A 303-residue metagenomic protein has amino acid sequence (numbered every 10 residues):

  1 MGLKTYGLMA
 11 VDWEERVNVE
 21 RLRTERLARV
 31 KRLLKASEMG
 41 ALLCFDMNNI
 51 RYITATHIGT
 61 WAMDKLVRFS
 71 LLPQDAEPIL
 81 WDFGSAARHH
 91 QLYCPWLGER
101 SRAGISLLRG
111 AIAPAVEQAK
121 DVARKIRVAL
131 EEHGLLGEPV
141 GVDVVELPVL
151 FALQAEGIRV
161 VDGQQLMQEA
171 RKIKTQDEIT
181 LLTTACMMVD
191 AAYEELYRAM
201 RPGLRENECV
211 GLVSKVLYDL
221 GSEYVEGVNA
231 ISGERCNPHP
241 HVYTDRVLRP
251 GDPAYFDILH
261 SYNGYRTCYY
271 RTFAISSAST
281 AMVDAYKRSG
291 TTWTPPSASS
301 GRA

Functional and structural regions predicted by a protein language model:
M1-A303: Active-site neighborhoods and metal-handling regions in enzymes and metal-associated proteins
